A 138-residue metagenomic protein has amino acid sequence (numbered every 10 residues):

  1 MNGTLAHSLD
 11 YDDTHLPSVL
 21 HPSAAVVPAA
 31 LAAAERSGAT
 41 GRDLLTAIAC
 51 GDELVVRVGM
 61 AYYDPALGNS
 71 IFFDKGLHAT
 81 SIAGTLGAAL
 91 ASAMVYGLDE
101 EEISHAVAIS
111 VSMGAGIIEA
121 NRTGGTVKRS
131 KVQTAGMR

Functional and structural regions predicted by a protein language model:
M1-R138: N-terminal core-entry segment
